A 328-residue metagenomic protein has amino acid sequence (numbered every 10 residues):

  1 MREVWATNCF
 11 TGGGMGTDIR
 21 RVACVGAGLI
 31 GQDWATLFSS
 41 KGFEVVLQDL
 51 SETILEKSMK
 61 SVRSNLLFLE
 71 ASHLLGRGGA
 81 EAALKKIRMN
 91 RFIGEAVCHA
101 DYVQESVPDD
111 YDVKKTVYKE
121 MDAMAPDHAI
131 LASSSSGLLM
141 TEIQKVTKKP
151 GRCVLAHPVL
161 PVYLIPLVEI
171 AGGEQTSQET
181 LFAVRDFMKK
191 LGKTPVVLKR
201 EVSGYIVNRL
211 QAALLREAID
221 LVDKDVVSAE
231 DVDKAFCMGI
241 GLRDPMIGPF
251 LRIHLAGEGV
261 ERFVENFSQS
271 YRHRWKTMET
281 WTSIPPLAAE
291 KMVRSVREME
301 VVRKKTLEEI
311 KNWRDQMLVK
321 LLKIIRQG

Functional and structural regions predicted by a protein language model:
R2-F10, G14-D18, K41, F182 (+3 more regions): NAD(P)-dependent Rossmann-like dehydrogenase/reductase catalytic/cofactor-binding core
C9-S72: NAD(P)+-binding Rossmann beta1-loop-alpha1 motif at the extreme N-terminus of oxidoreductases
D33, V162-A171, K190-L191, V196-V226 (+1 more regions): Active-site-proximal catalytic alpha-helix in oxidoreductases
V45, V103, L131-A132, C153: Hydrophobic/aromatic residues located in beta-strands of well-ordered beta-sheets within soluble catalytic
S58, M121, I143-Q144: Hydrophobic packing residues within well-ordered alpha-helices of enzyme cores
A71-I130: Rossmann-like NAD(P)-binding element
S133-R200, G204-N208: Rossmann-fold dinucleotide-binding core
